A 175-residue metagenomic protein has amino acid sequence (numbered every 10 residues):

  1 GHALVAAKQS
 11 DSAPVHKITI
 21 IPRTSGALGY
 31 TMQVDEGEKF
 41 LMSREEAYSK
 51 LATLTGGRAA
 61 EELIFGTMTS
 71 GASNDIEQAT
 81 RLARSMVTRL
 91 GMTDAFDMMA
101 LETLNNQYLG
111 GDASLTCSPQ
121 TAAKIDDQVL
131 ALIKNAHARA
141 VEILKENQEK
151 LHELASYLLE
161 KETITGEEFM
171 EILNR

Functional and structural regions predicted by a protein language model:
A3-R175: Soluble catalytic regions of large protease machineries
